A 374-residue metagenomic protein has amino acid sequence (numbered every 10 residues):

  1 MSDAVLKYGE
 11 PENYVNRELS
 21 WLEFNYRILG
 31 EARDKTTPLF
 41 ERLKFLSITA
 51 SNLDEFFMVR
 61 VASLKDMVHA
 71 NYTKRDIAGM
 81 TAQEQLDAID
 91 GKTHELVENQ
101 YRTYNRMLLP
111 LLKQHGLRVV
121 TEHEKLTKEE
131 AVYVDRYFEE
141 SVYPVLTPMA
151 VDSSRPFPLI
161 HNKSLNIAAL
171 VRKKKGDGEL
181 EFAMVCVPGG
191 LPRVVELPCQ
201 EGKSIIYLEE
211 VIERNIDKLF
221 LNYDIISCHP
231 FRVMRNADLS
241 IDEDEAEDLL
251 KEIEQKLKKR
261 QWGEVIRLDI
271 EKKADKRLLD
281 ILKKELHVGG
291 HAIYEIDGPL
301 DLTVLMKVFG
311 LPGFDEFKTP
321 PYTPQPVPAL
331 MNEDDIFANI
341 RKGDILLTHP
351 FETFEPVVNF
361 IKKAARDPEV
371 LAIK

Functional and structural regions predicted by a protein language model:
M1-A372: N-terminal localization/anchoring segments of enzymes in phospholipid and broader phosphate metabolism
